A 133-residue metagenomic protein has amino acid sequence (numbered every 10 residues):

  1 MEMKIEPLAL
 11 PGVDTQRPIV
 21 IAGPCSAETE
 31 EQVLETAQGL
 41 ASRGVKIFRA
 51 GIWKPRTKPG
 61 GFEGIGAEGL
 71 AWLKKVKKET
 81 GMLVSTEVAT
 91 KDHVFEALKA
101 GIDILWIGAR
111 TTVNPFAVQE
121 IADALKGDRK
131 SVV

Functional and structural regions predicted by a protein language model:
M1-I21: N-terminal amphipathic alpha-helix/helix-capping segment at the start of soluble metabolic enzymes
P7, E30-Q32, T57-W72, A89-F95 (+1 more regions): Active-site-adjacent beta->alpha loops and helix N-cap segments on the catalytic face of soluble alpha/beta enzymes
T15-I19, G44-K46, K78-L83, I102-D103 (+1 more regions): Short, well-ordered coil/turn segments that N-cap beta-strands
G23, L40, F48, A97: Conserved, mostly hydrophobic/aromatic
P24, T86-K91: Glycine-rich beta-to-alpha transition loops that act as phosphate-gripper elements at the mouths of alpha/beta enzyme
T29-G44: Short amphipathic alpha-helices and their capping/turn segments at secondary-structure boundaries
V45-W53: Non-cysteine beta-strand/loop elements that form the S-adenosyl-L-methionine
V132-V133: Conserved small/polar residues in nucleotide/adenosyl-binding loops
